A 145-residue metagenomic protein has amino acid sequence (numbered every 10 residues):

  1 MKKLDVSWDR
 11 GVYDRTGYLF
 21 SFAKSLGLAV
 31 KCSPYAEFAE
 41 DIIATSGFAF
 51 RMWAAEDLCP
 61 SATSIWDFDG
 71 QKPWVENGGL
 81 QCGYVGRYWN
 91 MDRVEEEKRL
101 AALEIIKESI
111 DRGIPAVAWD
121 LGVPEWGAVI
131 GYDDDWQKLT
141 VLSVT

Functional and structural regions predicted by a protein language model:
K2-M91: Cysteine-nucleophile protease catalytic domains, especially the papain-like/related folds used in DUB/UBL proteases
W89-S143: Active-site-adjacent substructure of cysteine-protease-like catalytic cores
